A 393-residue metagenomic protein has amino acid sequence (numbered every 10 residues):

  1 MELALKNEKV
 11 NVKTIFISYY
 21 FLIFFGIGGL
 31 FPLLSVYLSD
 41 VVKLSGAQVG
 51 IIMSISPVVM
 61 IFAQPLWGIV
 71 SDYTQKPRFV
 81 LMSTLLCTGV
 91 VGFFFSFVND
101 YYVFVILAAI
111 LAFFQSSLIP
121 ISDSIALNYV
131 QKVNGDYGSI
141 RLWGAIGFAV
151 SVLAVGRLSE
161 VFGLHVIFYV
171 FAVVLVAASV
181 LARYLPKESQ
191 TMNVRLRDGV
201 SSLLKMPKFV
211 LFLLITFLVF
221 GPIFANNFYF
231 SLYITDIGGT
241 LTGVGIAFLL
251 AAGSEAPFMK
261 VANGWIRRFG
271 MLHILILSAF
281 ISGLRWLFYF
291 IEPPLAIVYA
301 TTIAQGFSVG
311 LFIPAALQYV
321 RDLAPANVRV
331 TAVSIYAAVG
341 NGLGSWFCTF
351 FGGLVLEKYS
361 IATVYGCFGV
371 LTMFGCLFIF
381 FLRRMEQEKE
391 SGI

Functional and structural regions predicted by a protein language model:
E2-V10, A182-T216: Juxtamembrane intracellular "pre-TM" segments in multi-pass secondary transporters
N7-P57, F209-A247: Helix-loop boundary and gating motifs at the non-cytosolic
F21, V91, Y101-I119, F217 (+1 more regions): Hydrophobic core of transmembrane alpha-helices in multi-pass small-molecule transporters, especially MFS/SLC-type
F62-Q75, S159-E160, P257-G270, L356-E357: Helix-to-loop junctions at the C-terminal end of transmembrane segments in multipass secondary transporters
F62-S96: Conserved MFS/SLC helix-loop-helix module at the cytosolic interface between two early adjacent transmembrane helices
F79-F93, H273-L287, G369: Structural signature of the two symmetry-related core transmembrane helices
A109-W143: Cytoplasmic helix-loop-helix junction between adjacent transmembrane helices in 12-TM secondary transporters
V166-R183, T363-L382: Symmetry-related core transmembrane helices of the 12-TM Major Facilitator Superfamily/SLC fold
